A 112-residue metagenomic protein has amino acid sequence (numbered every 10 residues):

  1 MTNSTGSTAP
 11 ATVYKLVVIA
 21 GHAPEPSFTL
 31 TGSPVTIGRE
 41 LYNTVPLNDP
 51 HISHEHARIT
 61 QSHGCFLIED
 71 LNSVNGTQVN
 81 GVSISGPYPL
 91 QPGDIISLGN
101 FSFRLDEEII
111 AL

Functional and structural regions predicted by a protein language model:
M1-N48, T60, I110-L112: Intrinsically disordered, low-complexity acidic Ser/Thr-rich regulatory segments
L16, I37, E55-T60, G64-V79 (+2 more regions): Short hydrophobic/aromatic patches on the structural cores and recognition surfaces of FHA
G21, L30, E40, P50-I52 (+4 more regions): A short, compositionally biased micro-patch
P26, S33-V35, N43, A57 (+3 more regions): Residue-level detector of beta-strand structural context in well-folded domains
V35, Y42, I52, G64 (+4 more regions): Residue-level signature for short turns and capping positions that connect secondary-structure elements
P46, L67, Q78-L112: C-terminal boundary/linker segments immediately following FHA domains
